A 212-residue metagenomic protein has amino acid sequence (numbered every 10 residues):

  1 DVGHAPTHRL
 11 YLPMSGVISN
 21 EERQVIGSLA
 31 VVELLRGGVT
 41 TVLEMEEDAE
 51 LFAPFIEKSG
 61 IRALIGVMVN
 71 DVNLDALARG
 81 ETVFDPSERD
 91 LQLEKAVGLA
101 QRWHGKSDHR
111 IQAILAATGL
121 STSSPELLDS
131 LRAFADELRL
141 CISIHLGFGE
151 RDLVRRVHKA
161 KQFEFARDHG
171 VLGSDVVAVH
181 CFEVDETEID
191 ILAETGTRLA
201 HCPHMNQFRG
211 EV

Functional and structural regions predicted by a protein language model:
V2-I61, Q92-D108: Alpha-helical scaffold segments that flank or form the walls of functional sites
P13-V17, L35, V39, A117 (+2 more regions): Short, basic, glycine/proline-bearing loop/turn elements
I18-N20, V42, R155, V176-A178 (+1 more regions): Short, flexible loop segments at the rims of nucleotide/cofactor-binding pockets, characterized by
T40-T41, M45, A116-L120, H204-Q207: Conserved short loop/turn motifs at secondary-structure junctions
V42-L43, I142, L199: Hydrophobic residues within beta-strands of alpha/beta enzymes
E46, P125-D129, I189, E211-V212: Conserved strand-to-helix beginnings and helix N-cap segments that scaffold or border functional pockets
A53-T187: Metal-coordinating catalytic core of metallo-dependent amide/deamination hydrolases
V171-V212: Active-site-adjacent C-terminal substructures of enzyme catalytic domains
